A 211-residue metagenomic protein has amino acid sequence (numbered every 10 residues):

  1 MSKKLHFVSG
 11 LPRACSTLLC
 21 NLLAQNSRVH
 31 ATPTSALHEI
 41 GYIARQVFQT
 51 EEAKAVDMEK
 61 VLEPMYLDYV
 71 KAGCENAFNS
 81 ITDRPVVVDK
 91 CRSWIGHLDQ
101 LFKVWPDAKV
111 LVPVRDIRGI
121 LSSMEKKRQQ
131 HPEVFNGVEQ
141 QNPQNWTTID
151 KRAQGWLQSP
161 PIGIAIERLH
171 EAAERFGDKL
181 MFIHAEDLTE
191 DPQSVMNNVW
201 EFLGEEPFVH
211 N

Functional and structural regions predicted by a protein language model:
M1-E75, I81, Q129: PAPS-dependent sulfotransferase catalytic core
N21-A24, N79-S80, Q100-K103, R175: Structural motif
T32, H210-N211: Short, hydrophobic secondary-structure boundary micro-motifs
C74-N79, H170-E174: Generic structural signal for well-ordered alpha-helical scaffold segments
P85-H210: PAPS-dependent sulfotransferase catalytic domain
